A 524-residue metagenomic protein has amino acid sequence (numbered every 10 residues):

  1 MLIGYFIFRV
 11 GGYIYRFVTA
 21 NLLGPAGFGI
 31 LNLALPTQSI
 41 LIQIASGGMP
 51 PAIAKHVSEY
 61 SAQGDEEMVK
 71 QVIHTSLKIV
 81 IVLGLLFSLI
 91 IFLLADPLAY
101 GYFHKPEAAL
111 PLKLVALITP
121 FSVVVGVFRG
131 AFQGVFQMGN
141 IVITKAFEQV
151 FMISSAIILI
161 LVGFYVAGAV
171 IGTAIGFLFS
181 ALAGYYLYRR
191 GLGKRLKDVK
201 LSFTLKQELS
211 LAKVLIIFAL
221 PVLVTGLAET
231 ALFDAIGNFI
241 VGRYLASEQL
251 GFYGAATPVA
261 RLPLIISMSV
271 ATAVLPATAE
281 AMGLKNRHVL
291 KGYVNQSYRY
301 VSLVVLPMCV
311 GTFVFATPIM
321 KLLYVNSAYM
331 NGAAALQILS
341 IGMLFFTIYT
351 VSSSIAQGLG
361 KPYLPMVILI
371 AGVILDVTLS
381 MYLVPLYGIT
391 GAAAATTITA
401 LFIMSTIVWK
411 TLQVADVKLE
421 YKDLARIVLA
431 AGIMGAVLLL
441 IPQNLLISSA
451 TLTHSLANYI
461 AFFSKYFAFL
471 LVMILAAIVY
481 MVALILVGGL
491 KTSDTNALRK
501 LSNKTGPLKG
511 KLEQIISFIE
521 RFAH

Functional and structural regions predicted by a protein language model:
M1-K55, S88-F92, I118, I153 (+2 more regions): Signature of the first transmembrane helix
Y13-G27, A99-Y102, G226-L262, E280-A281 (+3 more regions): Helix-terminus/linker motif at the lipid-water interface of multi-pass membrane proteins
Y15-F17, G29-S46, T75-K78, P221 (+5 more regions): Alpha-helical transmembrane segments of polytopic membrane transporters and translocases
E59-K78, F252-L369: Specific pore-lining/lateral-gate transmembrane helices of multi-pass inner-membrane transport and insertion machines
A95-V115, S247, T312-M343, L452-I460: Interfacial segments at transmembrane-helix termini and the short loops linking adjacent helices
K113, I143-G193, F218, I370-D376 (+4 more regions): Hydrophobic alpha-helical transmembrane segments
G184-T230, D234, A277, K285-H288 (+2 more regions): Interhelical loop/hinge segments that connect adjacent transmembrane helices in multipass membrane
P442-H524: Membrane-proximal transmembrane or re-entrant/amphipathic helices at the cytosolic face
